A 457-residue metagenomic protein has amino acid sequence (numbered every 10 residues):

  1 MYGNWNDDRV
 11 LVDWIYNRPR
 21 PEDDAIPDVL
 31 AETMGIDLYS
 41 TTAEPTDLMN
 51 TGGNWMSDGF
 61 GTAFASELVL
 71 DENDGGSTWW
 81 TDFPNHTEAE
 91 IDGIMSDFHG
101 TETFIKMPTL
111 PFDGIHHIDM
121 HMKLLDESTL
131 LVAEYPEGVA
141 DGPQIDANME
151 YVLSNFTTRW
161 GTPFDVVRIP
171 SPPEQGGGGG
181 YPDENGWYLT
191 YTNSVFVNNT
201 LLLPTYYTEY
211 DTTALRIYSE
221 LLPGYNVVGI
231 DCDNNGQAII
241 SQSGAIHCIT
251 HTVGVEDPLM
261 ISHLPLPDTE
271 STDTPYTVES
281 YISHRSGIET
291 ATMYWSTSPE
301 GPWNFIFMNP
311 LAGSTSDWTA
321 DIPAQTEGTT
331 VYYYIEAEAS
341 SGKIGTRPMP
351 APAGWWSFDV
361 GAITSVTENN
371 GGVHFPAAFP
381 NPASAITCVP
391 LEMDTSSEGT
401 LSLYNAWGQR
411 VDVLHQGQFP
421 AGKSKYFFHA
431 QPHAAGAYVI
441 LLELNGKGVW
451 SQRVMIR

Functional and structural regions predicted by a protein language model:
M1-L259: The feature marks the mature, well-folded catalytic cores of soluble enzymes
L70, T208, V253, A351 (+2 more regions): A generic structural motif
A245, G301, K343, W407-R410 (+1 more regions): Residue-level signal for well-ordered, solvent-exposed loop/turn and beta-edge residues enriched in charged/polar side
V253-I363: Glycan-association/targeting regions that enable binding to alpha-glucans and other polysaccharides
N369-F379, A383-R457: C-terminal outer-membrane/trafficking sorting elements
